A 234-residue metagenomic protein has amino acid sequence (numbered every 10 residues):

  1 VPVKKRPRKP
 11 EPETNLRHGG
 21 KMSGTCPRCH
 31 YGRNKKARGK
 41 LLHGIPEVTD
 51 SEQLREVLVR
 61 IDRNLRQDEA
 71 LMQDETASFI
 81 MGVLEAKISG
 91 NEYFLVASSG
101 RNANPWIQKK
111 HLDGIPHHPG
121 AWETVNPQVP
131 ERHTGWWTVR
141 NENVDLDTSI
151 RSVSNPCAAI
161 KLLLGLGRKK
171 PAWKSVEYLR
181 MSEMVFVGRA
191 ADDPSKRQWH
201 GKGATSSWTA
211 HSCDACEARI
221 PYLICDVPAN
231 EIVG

Functional and structural regions predicted by a protein language model:
V1-G234: Catalytic cores of nucleic-acid editing and processing enzymes, centered on the cytidine/adenosine deaminase
